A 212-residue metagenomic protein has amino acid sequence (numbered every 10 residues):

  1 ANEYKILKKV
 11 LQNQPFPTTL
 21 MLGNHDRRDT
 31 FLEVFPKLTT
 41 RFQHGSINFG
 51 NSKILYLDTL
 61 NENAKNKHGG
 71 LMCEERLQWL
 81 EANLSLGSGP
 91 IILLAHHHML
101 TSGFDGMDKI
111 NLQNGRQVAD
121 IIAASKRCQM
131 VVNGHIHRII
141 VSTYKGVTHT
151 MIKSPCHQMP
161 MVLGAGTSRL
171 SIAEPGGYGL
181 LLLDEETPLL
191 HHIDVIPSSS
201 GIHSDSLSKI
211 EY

Functional and structural regions predicted by a protein language model:
A1, T101-G103, I140: Short, solvent-exposed loop/turn segments at secondary-structure junctions
N2-E81, L86, N114-R127, S142-K145 (+3 more regions): Extended active-site neighborhood of metal-dependent phosphoesterases/phosphodiesterases
G23, H96, G134-H135: Active-site glycine-centered loops adjacent to acidic/histidine catalytic or metal-binding residues that shape
S85-G103: Short acidic, glycine-rich surface-loop motifs adjacent to enzyme active sites
F104-I110, G164-G166: Short, flexible/disordered intra-domain loops and linkers
C128-G134, I140-V141: Metal-dependent active-site segment of extracytoplasmic phospho-/sulfohydrolases and closely related
G176-Y212: A short C-terminal boundary segment appended to hydrolase-like catalytic domains
